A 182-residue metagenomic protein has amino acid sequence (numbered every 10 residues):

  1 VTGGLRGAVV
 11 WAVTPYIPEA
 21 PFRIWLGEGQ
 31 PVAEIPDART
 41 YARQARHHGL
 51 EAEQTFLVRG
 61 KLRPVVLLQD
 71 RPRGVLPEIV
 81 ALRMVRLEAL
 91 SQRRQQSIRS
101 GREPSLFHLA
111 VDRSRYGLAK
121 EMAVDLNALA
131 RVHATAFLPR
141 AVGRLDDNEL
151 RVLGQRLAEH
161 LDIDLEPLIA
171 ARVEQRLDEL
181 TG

Functional and structural regions predicted by a protein language model:
V1-G7, R93-G182: C-terminal terminal-subdomain/extension
V9-A12: A generic structural signal for residues embedded in beta-strands
P15-A20, R71-P72: Short, charged beta-turn/beta-strand-edge "cap" motif at the junction between a beta-strand and an adjacent loop
Y16, R83-V85, A130: A mature extracytoplasmic/lumenal domain signature
I17-E19, E88, H133: Short, acidic Gly/Pro/Ser/Thr-rich loop/turn segments
A20-L57: Mixed-charge, low-complexity intrinsically disordered segments
R46-L62, L67-R113: Compact nucleic-acid interaction/catalytic patches
